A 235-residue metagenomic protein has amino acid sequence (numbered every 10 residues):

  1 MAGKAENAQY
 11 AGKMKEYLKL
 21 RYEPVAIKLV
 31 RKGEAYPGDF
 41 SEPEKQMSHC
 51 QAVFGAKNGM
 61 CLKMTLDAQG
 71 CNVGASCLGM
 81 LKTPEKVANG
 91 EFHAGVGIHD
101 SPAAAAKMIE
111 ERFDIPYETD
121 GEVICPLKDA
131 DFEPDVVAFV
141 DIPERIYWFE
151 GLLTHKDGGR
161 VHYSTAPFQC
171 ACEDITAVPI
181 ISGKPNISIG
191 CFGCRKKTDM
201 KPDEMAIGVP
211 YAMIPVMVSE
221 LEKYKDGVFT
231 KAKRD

Functional and structural regions predicted by a protein language model:
M1-G3: Flexible inter-domain linker/hinge segments
A5-D235: Acidic, serine/proline-rich low-complexity intrinsically disordered regions
